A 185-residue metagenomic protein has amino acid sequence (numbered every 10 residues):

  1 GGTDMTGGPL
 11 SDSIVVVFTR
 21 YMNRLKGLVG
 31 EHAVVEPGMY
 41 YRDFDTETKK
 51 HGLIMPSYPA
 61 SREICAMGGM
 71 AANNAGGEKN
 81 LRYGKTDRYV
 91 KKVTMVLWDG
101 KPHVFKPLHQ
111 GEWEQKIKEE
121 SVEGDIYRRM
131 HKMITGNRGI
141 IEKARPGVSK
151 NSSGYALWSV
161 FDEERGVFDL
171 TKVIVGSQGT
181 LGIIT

Functional and structural regions predicted by a protein language model:
G1, S57-A66: Active-site nucleophile and cofactor-binding loops and adjacent substrate-binding regions of central metabolic enzymes
G2-T6, M70-K79, V167-T185: Conserved phosphate/anionic-ligand binding catalytic regions in large, soluble enzymes, centered on
L10, F18-A60, A71, A75-R129: N-terminal glycine-rich flavin-associated loop
V15: Short glycine-aspartate micro-motif
F18-R20, K91-M95, S159-F161, K172-S177 (+1 more regions): Short beta-strand elements
K50-G52, M67, T180-G182: C-terminal structural segment of proteins
Y127-E164, D169-V173: Polyanion-binding loop/helix "lid" in catalytic or ligand-binding cores
